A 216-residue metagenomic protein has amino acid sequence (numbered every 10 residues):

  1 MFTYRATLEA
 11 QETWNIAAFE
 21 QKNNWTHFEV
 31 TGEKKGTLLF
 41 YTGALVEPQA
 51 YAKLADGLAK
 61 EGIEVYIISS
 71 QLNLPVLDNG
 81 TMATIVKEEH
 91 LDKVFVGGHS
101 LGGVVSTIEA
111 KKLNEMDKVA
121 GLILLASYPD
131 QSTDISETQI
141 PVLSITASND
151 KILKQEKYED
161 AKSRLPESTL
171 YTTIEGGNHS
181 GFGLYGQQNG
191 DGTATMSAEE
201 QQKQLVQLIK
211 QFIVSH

Functional and structural regions predicted by a protein language model:
M1-A18: N-terminal membrane-anchoring alpha-helices
K34-G43: Short beta-strand element of the alpha/beta-hydrolase
L54, L153-K162: Short alpha-helix in the alpha/beta-hydrolase fold that links the catalytic acid
A55-V76: Conserved alpha/beta-hydrolase
V96-G97, L122: Conserved alpha/beta-hydrolase fold motif
G97-S106: Gly/Ala-rich beta-loop-alpha elbow adjacent to hydrolase catalytic centers
T138, S144-T146, D150: Short beta-strand/loop motif that positions the catalytic acidic residue of the alpha/beta-hydrolase fold
A161-H216: C-terminal catalytic-base region of ester-bond hydrolases, centering on the histidine of the charge-relay
